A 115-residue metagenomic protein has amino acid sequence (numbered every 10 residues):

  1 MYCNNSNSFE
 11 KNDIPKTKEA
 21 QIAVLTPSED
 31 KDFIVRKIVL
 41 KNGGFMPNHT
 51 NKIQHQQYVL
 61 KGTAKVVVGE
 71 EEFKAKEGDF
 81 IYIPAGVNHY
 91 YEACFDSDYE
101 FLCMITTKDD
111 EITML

Functional and structural regions predicted by a protein language model:
M1-D32, M114-L115: A short, N-terminal "cap"/entry segment at the start of jelly-roll beta-barrel domains of the cupin/DSBH fold
E29, A85-E111: Ligand-binding loop in jelly-roll beta-barrel domains
R36-N51, A85: Conserved short histidine dyad/triad with adjacent acidic residue
V39-K41, N51-V66, M104: Short, conserved beta-strand element in jelly-roll/cupin
T63-K65, E72, N88, D98: Structural motif
E70-G86: Short acidic-glycine-tyrosine-enriched beta hairpin
